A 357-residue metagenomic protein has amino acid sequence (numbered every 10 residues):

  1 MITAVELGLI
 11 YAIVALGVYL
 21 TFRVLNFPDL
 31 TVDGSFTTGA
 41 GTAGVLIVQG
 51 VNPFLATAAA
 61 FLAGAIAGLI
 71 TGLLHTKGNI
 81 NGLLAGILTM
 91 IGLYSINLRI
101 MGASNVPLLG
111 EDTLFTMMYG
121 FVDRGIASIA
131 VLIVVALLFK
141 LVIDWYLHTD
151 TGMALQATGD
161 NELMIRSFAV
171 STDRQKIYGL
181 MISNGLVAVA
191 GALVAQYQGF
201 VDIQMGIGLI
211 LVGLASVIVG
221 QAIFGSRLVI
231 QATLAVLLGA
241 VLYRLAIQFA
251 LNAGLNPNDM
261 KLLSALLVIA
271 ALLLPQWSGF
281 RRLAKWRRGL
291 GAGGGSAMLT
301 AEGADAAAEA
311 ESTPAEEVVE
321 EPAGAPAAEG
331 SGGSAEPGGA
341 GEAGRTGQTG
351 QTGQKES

Functional and structural regions predicted by a protein language model:
M1-V14, T42, Q49-L55, M117 (+5 more regions): Membrane-interfacial amphipathic/re-entrant helices at transmembrane-helix boundaries
I2-N52, T57, L73-G78, I218-R227 (+1 more regions): Single transmembrane alpha-helix segments in multi-pass membrane proteins
V18, V51-I91, I96, A136-L137 (+2 more regions): Alpha-helical transmembrane segments within multi-pass membrane transporters and channels
R23-P28, A67-L108, Y119, G199-I203 (+1 more regions): Short loop segments and helix-boundary regions at transmembrane helix junctions of multi-pass inner-membrane proteins
A67, R124-I210, L214: Helix-loop-helix "hairpin" substructures at the membrane interface of multi-pass membrane proteins
G82, L88, L93-H148, Y178 (+1 more regions): Transmembrane helix-bundle core of multi-pass membrane transporters and related energy-transducing complexes
D160-R174, A246-S357: Cytosolic-side transmembrane-helix boundaries in multi-pass membrane proteins
V187, G191-L262: Transmembrane alpha-helical segments in multi-pass inner-membrane proteins
